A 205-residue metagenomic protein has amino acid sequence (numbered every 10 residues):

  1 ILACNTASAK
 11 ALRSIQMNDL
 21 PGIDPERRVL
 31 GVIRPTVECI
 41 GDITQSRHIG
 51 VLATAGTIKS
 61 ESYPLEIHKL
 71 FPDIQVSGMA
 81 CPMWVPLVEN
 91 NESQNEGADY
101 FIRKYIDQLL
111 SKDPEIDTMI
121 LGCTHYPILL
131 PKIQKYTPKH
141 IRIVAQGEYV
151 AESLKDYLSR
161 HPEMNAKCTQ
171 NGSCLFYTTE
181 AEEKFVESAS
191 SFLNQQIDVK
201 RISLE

Functional and structural regions predicted by a protein language model:
I1-E205: Non-catalytic structural scaffold of enzyme domains
